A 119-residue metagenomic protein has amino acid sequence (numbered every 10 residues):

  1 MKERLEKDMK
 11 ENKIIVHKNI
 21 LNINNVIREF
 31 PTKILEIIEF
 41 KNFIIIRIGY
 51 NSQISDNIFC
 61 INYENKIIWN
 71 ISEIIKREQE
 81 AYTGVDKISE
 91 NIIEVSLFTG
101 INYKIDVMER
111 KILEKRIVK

Functional and structural regions predicted by a protein language model:
M1-K119: Secretory-pathway ectodomains
